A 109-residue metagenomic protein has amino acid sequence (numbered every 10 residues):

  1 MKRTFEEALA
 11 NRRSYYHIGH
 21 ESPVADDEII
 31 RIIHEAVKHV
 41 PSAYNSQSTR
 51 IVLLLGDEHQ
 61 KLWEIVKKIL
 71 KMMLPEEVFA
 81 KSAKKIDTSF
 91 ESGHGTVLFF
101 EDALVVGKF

Functional and structural regions predicted by a protein language model:
M1-G95: N-terminal amphipathic, basic helical "cap/leader" segment at the start of enzyme domains
H94-F109: Internal catalytic-core helix/loop-beta-alpha segment that presents or stabilizes conserved functional determinants
